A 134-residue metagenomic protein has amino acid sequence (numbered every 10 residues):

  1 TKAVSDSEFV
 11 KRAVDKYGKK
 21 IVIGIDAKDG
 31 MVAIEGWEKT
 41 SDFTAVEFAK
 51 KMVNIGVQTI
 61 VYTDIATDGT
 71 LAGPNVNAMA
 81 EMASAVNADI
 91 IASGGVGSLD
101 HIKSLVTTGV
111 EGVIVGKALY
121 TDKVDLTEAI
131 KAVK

Functional and structural regions predicted by a protein language model:
T1-A3, I25-A27, G73, A88-L99 (+1 more regions): Glycine-rich beta-to-alpha transition loops that act as phosphate-gripper elements at the mouths of alpha/beta enzyme
T1-D68: Conserved anion-binding
E8-K11, N77-V115, A129: Catalytic cores of alpha/beta
A33-G36, L71-P74, I102-S104, D125-L126: Short, well-ordered secondary-structure micro-motifs
Y62, V115-G116: Short beta-strand and adjacent tight-turn residues that come in two discontinuous sequence segments and form the edges
A118-K134: Short, basic/aromatic-enriched C-terminal tail that caps enzymatic domains
